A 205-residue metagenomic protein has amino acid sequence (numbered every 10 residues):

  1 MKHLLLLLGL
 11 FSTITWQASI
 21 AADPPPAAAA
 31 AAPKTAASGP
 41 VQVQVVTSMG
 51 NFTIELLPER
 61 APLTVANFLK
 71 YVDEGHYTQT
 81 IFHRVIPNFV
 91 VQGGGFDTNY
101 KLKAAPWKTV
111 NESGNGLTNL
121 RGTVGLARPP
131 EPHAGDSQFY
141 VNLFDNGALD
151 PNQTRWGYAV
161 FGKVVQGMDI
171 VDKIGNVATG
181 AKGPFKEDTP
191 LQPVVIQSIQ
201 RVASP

Functional and structural regions predicted by a protein language model:
L5-G9, W16-P205: Cyclophilin-like peptidyl-prolyl cis-trans isomerases
